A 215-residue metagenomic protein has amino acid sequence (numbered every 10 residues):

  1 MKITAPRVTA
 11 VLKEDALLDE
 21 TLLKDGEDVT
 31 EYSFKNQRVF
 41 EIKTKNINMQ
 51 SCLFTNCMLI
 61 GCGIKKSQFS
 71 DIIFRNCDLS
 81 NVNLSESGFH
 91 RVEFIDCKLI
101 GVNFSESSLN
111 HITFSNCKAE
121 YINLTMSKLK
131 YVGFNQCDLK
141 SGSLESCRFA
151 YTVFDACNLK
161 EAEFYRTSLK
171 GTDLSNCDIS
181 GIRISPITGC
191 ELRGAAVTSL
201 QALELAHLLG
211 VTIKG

Functional and structural regions predicted by a protein language model:
K2-G215: Tandem repeat scaffolds
